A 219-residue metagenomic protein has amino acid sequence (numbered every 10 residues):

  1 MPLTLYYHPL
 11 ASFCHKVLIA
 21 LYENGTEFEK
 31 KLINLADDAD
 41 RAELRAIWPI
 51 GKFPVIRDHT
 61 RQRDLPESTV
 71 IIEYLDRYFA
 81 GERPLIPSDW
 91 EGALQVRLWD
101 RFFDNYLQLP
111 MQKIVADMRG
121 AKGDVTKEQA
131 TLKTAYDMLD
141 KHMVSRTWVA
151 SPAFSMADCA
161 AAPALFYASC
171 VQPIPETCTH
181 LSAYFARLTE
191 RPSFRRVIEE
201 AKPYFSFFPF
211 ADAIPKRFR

Functional and structural regions predicted by a protein language model:
M1-Q129, K133, D140, P215: GST-like domain detector, emphasizing the conserved glutathione-binding G-site in the N-terminal thioredoxin-like
T4-L5, I72, S182, P192 (+1 more regions): Intrinsically disordered, low-complexity segments enriched in small/polar residues
C14, E29, F103, A186 (+3 more regions): Compositionally biased, low-structure terminal segments
D38-A39, L75, A186, F205-F207: Short secondary-structure boundary/hinge segments and terminal tails
R41, G120, I174, F207-P209: Residue-level signature of transmembrane alpha-helix interfaces in integral membrane proteins
E91, D100-E199: GST-like fold's C-terminal all-alpha helical module
E200-R219: Acidic/histidine-enriched, glycine/proline-rich intrinsically disordered or flexible terminal extensions
